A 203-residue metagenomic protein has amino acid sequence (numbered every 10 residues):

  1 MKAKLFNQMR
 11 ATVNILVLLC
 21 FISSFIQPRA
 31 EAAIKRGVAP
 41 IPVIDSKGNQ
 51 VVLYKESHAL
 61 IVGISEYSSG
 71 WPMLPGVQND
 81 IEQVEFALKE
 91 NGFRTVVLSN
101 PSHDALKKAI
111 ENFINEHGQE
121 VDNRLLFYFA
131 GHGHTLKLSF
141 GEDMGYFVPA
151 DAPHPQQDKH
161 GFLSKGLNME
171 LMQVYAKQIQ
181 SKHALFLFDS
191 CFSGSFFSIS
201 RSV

Functional and structural regions predicted by a protein language model:
M1-V62, E66-W71, N115, V174 (+2 more regions): Disordered regulatory segments flanking catalytic cores
E31-S46, Q78-I81, E85-R124, K159 (+2 more regions): Functional beta-strand-loop-alpha-helix junction segments that form "active/interaction loops" within catalytic
Q50, G70-L74, T95-S99: Short, N-terminal intrinsically disordered low-complexity segments that are rich in Pro/Gly and polar/charged residues
L60-V62, V96, L185-L187: Hydrophobic/aromatic beta-strand patches that form the interior of the parallel beta-sheet core in alpha/beta enzyme
G63, V84, F127: Terminal peptide-recognition signature
Y67-E82: Glycine- and acidic-residue-enriched helix-capping/strand-helix junction motifs
G76-N79, D143-Y146, S202-V203: Glycine-rich, phosphate-binding/catalytic loops in enzymes
P101, K107-A130, H134-I199: Caspase-like (clan CD) cysteine peptidase catalytic core
